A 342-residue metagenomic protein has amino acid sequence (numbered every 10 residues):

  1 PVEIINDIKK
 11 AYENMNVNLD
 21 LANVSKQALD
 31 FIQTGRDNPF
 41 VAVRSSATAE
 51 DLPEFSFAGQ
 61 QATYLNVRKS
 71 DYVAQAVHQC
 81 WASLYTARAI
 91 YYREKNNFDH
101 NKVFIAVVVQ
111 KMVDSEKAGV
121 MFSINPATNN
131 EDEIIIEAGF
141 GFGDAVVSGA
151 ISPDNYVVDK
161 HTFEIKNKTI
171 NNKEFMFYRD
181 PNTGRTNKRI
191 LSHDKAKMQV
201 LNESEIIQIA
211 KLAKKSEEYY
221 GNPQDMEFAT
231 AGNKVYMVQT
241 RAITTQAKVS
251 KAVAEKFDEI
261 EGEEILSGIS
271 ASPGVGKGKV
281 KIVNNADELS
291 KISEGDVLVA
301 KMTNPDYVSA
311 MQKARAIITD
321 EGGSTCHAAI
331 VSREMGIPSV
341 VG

Functional and structural regions predicted by a protein language model:
P1-A106, A196-S204, E217, E261-L266 (+3 more regions): N-terminal beta-alpha lobe that positions the nucleotide/phosphoryl donor in ATP/NTP-coupled carboxylate activation
F40-A42, A106-V107, G119, D132-I134 (+7 more regions): Structural motif
S45, K111, A138, F228-T230 (+5 more regions): Active-site proximal loops enriched in glycine and acidic residues that flank catalytic Cys/His/Asp and coordinate
F57-Y91, S115-N182, V238-I269, K313-E321 (+2 more regions): Extended active-site and interfacial segments that coordinate phosphate-rich ligands in large catalytic machineries
Q110-V113, S123-A127, F228, S272 (+3 more regions): Replace "in large, NTP-powered and nucleic-acid-processing enzymes" with "in large, NTP-powered factors and other
E133-D225, T230-G232, S267-K277, E288 (+2 more regions): Conserved catalytic alpha/beta cores of large enzymes that bind or transform nucleotide phosphates and polynucleotides
I282-G342: Feature captures the catalytic cores and cofactor-binding loops of soluble hydro-lyases/lyases that act on carboxylate
